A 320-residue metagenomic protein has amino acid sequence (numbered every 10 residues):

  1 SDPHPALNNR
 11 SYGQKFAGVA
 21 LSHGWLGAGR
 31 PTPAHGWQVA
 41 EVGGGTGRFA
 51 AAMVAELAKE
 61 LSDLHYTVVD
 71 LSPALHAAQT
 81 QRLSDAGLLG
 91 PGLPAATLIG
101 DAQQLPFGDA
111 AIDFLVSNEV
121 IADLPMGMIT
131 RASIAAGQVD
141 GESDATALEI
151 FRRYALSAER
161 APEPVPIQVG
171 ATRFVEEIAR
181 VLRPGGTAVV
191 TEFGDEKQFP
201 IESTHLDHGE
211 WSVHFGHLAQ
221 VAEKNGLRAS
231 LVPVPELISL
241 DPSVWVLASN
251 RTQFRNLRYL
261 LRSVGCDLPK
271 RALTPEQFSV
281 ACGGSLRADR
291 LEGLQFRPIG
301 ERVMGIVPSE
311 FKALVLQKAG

Functional and structural regions predicted by a protein language model:
S1-A40, T46-L105, A110-I112, I129 (+1 more regions): Rossmann-like AdoMet
D2-A6, A158-G320: Long, Lys/Arg- and hydrophobic-enriched amphipathic alpha-helices
R10, P33, G47, F114 (+3 more regions): Conserved structured core elements
F16, L115, L218: A residue-level signal for conserved active-site and pocket-lining positions in enzyme catalytic cores
G44, V120, T191-G194: Short, well-ordered beta-to-alpha junction loops that form the rim of enzyme active sites and present histidine/acidic
A51, P125-G127, P200: Short glycine-/acidic-enriched loop or helix-start segments at secondary-structure transitions that form or flank
Q104, A122-M126, D195: Active-site micro-motifs of SAM-dependent methyltransferase domains
V116-R160: A mobile, often basic/glycine-rich helix-loop segment that functions as the active-site lid/recognition loop
